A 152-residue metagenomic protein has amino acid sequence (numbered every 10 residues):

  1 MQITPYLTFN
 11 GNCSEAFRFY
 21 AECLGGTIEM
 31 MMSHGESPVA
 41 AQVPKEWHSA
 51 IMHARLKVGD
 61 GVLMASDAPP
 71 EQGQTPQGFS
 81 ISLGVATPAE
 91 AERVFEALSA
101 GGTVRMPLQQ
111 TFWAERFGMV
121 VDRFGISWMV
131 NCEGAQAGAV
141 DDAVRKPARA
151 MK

Functional and structural regions predicted by a protein language model:
I3, E29-M32, A50, K57 (+2 more regions): Vicinal oxygen chelate
L7-D60: Core segments of cupin and vicinal oxygen chelate
Q77: Acidic/polar active-site rim loop that often engages polyanionic ligands
